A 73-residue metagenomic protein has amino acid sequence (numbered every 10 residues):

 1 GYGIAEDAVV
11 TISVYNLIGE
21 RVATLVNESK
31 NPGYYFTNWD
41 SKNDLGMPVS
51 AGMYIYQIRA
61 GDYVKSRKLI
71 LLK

Functional and structural regions predicted by a protein language model:
G1-E6, N16, A60: Non-cytosolic beta-sheet module surface loops
D7, V26-G61: Short, surface-exposed loop/turn motifs with a glycine/proline- and acidic-biased composition
T11-Y15, T24: Beta-strand signatures of extracellular beta-sandwich domains
N16-L17, N43: Short, acidic, Ser/Thr-enriched surface-loop or helix-capping motifs
Y63-R67: Extracellular and select intracellular beta-sandwich modules with Ser/Thr-enriched, small-residue motifs on
L71-K73: Interdomain boundary/hinge segments at the C-termini of tandem beta-sandwich modules
